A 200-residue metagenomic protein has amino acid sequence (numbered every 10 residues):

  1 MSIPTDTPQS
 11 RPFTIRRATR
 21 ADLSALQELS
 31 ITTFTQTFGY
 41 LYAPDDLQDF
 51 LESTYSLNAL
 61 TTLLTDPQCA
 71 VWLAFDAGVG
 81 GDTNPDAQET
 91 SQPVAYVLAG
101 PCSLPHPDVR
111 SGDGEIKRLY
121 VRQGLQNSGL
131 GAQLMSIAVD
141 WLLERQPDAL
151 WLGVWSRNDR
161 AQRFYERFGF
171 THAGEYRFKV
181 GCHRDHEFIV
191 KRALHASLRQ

Functional and structural regions predicted by a protein language model:
I3, P8, F13, R17-R20 (+6 more regions): Acetyl-CoA-dependent GNAT
T19-D22, N158: Acidic/polar helix N-cap motif
D22-A25, L130: Terminal low-complexity, poorly structured segments
R110-G114, D148-Q162, E166-Q200: C-terminal "cap" of GNAT-fold acetyltransferases
R118-S136, R145, S156-R163, R167-F168: Conserved glycine-rich acetyl-CoA-binding loop
